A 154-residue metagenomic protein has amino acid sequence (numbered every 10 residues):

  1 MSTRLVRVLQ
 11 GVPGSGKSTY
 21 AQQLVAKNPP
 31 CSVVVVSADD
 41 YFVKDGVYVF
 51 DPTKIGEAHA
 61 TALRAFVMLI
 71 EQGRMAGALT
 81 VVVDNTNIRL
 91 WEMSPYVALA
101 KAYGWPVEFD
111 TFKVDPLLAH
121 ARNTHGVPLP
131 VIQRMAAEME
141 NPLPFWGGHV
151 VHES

Functional and structural regions predicted by a protein language model:
S2-Q10, K27-P30, T53, A98-S154: Conserved GTP-binding G-domain of TRAFAC-class P-loop NTPases and closely related GTPase folds
R4-V8, S32-V34, A78-V82: Residue-level preference for the first positions of well-ordered beta-strands
Q10-V12, A38, V83-T86: Short His-Asn-centered micro-motif
G16: Conserved glycine(s) of the Walker
T19, T61, P95, V131-R134: Acidic, Ser/Thr-rich intrinsically disordered and amphipathic helical segments
T19-G77, P116-R122: Conserved substrate/cofactor phosphate-moiety recognition/catalytic segment in nucleotide-dependent phosphotransferases
D45, E92, V150: Solvent-exposed, flexible loop/coil residues
K54-T111: Glycine-rich phosphate-binding loop used to anchor ATP phosphates in small-molecule kinases, encompassing both
